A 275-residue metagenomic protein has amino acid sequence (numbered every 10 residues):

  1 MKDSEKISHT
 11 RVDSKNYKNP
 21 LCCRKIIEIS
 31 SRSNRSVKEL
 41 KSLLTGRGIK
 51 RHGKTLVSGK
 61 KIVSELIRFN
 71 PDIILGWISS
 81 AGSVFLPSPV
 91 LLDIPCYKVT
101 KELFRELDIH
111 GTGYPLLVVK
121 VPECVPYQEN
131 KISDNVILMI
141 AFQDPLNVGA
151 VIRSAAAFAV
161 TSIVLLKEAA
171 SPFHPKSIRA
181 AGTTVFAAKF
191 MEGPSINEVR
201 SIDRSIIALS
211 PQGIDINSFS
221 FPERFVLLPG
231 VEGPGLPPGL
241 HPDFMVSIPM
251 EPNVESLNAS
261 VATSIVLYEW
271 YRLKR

Functional and structural regions predicted by a protein language model:
K2-G82, A169-A170: Boundary-proximal intrinsically disordered activation/regulatory segments immediately upstream of a helical core
E28-S30, C96-T100, A188-I196: Short acidic-hydrophobic, aromatic-tinged amphipathic segments that line or gate anion-handling sites
G59, Q143-V151, L257-A262: Amphipathic alpha-helical repeat scaffolds
G82-S88, P172-H174: Short, charged/polar "capping" segments at the starts of alpha-helices and the immediately preceding loops
C96-V118: Glycine/small-residue-rich loop that forms an oxyanion/phosphate-binding "nest" at active or ligand-binding sites
P115-V119, A156-F158, A169-F186, P238-R275: Structured adenosyl-cofactor binding patch, chiefly the S-adenosyl-L-methionine
P122-G213: RNA substrate-binding interface of SAM-dependent RNA methyltransferases
A208-V254: Active-site/ligand-binding-proximal alpha/beta "capping" segment
